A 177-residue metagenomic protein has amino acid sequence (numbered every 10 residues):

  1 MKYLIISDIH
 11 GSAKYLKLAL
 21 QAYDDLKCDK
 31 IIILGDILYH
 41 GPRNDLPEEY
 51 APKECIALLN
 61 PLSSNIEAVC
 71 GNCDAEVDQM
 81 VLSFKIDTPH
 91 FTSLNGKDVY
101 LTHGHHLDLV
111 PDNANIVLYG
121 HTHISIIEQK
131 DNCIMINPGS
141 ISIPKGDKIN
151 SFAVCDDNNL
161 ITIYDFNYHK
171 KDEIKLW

Functional and structural regions predicted by a protein language model:
K2-L94: Core catalytic region of metal-dependent phosphoesterases/phosphodiesterases, especially metallo-beta-lactamase-like
F84, H90, N95-D172: Conserved beta-sheet core of the metallophosphoesterase superfamily
L176-W177: Anion-binding (especially nucleotide phosphate/pyrophosphate-binding) glycine-rich loop and adjoining beta-alpha core
